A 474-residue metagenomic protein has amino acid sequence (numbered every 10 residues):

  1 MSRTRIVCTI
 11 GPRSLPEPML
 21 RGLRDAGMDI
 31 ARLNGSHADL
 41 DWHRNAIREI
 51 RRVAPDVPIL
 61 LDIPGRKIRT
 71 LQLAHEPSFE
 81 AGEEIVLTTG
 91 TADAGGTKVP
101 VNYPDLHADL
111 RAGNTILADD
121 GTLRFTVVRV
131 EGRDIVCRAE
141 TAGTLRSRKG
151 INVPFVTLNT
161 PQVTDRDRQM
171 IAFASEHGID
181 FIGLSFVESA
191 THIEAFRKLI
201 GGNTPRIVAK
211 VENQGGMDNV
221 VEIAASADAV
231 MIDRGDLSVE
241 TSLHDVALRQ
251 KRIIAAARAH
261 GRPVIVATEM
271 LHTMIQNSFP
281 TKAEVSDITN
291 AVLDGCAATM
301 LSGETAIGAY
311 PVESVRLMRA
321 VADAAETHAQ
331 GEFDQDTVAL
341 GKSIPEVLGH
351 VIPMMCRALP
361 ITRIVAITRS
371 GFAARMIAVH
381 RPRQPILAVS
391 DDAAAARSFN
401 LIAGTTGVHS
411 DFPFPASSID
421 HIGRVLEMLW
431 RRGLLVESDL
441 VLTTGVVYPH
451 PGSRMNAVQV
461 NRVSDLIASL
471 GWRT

Functional and structural regions predicted by a protein language model:
M1-T474: Non-catalytic helical/linker scaffolds that mediate oligomerization, partner binding, and domain coupling around large
